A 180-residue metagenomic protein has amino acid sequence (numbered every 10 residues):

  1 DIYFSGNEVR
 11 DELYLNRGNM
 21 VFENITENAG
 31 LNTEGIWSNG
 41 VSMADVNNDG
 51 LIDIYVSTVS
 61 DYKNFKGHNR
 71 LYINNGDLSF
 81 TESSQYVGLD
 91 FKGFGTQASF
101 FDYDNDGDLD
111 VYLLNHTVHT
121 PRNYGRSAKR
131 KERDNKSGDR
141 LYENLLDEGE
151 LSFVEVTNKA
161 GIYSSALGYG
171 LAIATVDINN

Functional and structural regions predicted by a protein language model:
D1-N180: Beta-propeller-forming repeat regions
